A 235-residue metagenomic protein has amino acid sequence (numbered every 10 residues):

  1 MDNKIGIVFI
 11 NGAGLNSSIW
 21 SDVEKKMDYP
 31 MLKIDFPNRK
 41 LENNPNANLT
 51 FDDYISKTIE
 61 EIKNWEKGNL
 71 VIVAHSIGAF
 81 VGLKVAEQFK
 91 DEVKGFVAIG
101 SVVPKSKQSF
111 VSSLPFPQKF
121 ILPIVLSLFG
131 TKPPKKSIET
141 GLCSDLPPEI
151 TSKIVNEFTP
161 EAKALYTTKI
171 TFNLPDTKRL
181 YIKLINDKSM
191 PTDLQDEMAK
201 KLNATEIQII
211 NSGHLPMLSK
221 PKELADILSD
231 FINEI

Functional and structural regions predicted by a protein language model:
N3-N43: Conserved HGGG/HGGXW glycine-rich cap/lid loop of the alpha/beta-hydrolase fold
D22, K84-Q88: Active-site signature of alpha/beta-hydrolase-fold catalytic machinery across serine- and Asp/Cys-nucleophile hydrolases
L32-V71, E87-Q88, L114: Active-site loop/oxyanion-hole signature of alpha/beta-hydrolase fold enzymes
V73-G78, G82: Gly/Ala-rich beta-loop-alpha elbow adjacent to hydrolase catalytic centers
E87, V93, V97-L128, L165: Flexible "cap/lid" loop of the alpha/beta hydrolase fold
F129-L174: Conserved alpha/beta-hydrolase catalytic His-Asp/Glu region
P160-M217, P221: Conserved serine/cysteine hydrolase catalytic core
L218-I232: Post-His helix in hydrolase/transferase enzymes
